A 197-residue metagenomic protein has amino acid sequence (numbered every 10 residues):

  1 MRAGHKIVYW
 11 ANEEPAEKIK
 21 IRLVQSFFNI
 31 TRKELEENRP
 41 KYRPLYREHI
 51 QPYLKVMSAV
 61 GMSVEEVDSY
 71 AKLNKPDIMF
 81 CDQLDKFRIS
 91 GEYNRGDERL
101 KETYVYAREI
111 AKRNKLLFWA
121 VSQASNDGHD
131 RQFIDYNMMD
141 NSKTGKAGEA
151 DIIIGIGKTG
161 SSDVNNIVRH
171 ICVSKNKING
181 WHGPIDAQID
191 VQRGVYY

Functional and structural regions predicted by a protein language model:
M1-R2, K112: Anion (oxyanion) recognition and catalysis
A3-K75, I89, P184-A187: Cytosolic-facing regulatory segments adjacent to core modules
V8-A11, K55-V56, F80, A120 (+2 more regions): Structured core elements
E13-E14, Q83, L116, A120-S125 (+1 more regions): A short beta-strand-to-loop transition that corresponds to the Sensor-1 phosphate-sensing loop of AAA+ P-loop ATPases
E17, K86-R88, S125-G128: Short, active-site-adjacent cap segments at secondary-structure transitions
K33-L35, K55-M57, R88-K101, D130-N137: Flexible beta-alpha connector loops of hexameric P-loop NTPases
V64-M79, Y106-N114, N126-Y197: C-terminal regions of RecA-like/P-loop NTPase motor modules
D77-A120: Helical hairpin unit composed of two closely spaced alpha helices linked by a short loop
